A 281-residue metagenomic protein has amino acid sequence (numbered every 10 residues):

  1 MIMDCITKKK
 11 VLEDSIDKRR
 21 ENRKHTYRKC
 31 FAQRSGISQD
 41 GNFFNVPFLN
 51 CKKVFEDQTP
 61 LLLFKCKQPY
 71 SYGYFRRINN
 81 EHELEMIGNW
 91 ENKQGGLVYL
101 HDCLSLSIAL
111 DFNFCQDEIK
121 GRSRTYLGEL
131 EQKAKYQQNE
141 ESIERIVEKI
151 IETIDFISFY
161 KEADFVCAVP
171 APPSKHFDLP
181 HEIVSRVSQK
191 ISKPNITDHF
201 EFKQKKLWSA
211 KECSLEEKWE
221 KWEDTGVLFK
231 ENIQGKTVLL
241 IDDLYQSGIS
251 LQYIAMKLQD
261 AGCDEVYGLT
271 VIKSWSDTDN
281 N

Functional and structural regions predicted by a protein language model:
M1-N89: Generic N-terminal amphipathic/basic segments
D4-E13, Y27, F31, H199-N281: PRPP/pyrophosphate-binding module of the type I phosphoribosyltransferase fold
G36-N45, K67-E162, F202-Q234, S274-S276: Active-site-facing substrate-recognition patch
Q137, P170-K175: Short histidine/acidic/glycine/proline-rich micro-motifs that form metal- and phosphate-coordinating active-site loops
K161-P172: Short glycine-rich phosphate-binding loop at a beta-alpha junction
F165, I191-K203: A short coil-to-beta-strand element that immediately follows conserved catalytic motifs
K175-D178, S276-T278: Short, charged/polar "capping" segments at the starts of alpha-helices and the immediately preceding loops
H176-N195: Substrate-recognition/cap helix-loop segment adjacent to the acidic, metal-dependent catalytic center of Asp-based
